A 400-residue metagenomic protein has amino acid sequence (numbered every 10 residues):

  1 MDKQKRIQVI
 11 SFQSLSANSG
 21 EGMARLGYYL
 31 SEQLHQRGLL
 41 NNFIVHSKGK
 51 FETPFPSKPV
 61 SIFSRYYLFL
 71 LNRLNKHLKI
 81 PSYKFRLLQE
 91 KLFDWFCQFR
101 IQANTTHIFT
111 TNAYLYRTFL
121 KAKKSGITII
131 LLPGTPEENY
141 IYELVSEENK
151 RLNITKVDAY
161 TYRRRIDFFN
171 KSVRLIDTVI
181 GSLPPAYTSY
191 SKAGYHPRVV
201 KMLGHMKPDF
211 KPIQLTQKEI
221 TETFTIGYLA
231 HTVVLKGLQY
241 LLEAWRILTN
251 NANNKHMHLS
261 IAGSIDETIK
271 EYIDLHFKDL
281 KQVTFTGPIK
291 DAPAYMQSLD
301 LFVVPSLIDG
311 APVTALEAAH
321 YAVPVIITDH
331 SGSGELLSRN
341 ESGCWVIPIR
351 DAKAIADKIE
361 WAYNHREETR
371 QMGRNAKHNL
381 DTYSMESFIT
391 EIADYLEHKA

Functional and structural regions predicted by a protein language model:
N72-Y83, I129-D167: Acceptor-binding helix/loop patch of EC 2.4 sugar-transfer enzymes, predominantly nucleotide-sugar-dependent
K150-I213: Donor nucleotide-sugar binding/catalytic pocket of nucleotide-sugar-dependent glycosyltransferases
L229, Q239-L242, M257-E271: Glycosyltransferase donor-sugar binding loop
K270-I289: Nucleotide-activated donor-binding/catalytic signature segment of Leloir-type glycosyltransferases, i.e., the conserved
L307: Aromatic "clamp/platform" in nucleotide-sugar-dependent glycosyltransferases that forms part of the donor/acceptor
P324-T328: Short hydrophobic beta-strand element within catalytic cores of glycosyltransferases and related nucleotide-activated
R339-N340, C344-A352, W361-R366: Conserved acidic donor-binding segment of nucleotide-sugar-dependent glycosyltransferases
W361, E368-T382, D394: A short, well-ordered alpha-helix in the C-terminal region of glycosyltransferases
